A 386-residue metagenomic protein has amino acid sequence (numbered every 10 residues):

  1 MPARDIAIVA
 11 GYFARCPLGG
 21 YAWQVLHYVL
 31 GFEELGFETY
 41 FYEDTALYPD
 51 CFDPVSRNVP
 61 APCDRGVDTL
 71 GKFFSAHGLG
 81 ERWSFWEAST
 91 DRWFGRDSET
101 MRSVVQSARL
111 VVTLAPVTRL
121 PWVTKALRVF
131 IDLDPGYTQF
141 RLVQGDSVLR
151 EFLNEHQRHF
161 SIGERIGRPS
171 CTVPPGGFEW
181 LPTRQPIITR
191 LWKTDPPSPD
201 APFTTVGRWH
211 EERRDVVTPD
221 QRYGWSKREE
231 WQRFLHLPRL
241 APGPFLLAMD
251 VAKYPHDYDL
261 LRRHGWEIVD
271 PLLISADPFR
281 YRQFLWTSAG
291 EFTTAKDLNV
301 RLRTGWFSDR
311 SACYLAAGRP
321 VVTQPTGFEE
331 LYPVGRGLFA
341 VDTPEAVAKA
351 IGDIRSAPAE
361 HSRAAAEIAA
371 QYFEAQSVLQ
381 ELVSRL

Functional and structural regions predicted by a protein language model:
P2-A7: Extreme N-terminal starter segment of soluble prokaryotic enzymes
I8-S170, S275-R280, F284, V300-L302: Extended catalytic core of nucleotide-activated donor transferases of GT-like folds
G11-A14, G19-H27, E33-L47, P54 (+3 more regions): Catalytic binding pocket for nucleotide-activated donors in carbohydrate/polymer assembly enzymes
L30-E38, S75-R82, Y137, N154-R158 (+5 more regions): Structural alpha-beta junctions
F37-Y40, R128, F203, P244-F245 (+1 more regions): Hydrophobic anchor at the start of a short beta-strand that flanks the dinucleotide cofactor-binding loop
L114-L120, G163-I166, D250-H256, Q324-F328: Short, polar loop motifs at secondary-structure junctions
P121-L133, T138, P175-T194, A317-R319: P-loop/Walker A phosphate-binding loop and immediately adjacent motor/lid segment at beta-alpha junctions
G167-G290, K296-N299: Conserved catalytic-core segment of nucleotide-activated headgroup transferases in glycan assembly
